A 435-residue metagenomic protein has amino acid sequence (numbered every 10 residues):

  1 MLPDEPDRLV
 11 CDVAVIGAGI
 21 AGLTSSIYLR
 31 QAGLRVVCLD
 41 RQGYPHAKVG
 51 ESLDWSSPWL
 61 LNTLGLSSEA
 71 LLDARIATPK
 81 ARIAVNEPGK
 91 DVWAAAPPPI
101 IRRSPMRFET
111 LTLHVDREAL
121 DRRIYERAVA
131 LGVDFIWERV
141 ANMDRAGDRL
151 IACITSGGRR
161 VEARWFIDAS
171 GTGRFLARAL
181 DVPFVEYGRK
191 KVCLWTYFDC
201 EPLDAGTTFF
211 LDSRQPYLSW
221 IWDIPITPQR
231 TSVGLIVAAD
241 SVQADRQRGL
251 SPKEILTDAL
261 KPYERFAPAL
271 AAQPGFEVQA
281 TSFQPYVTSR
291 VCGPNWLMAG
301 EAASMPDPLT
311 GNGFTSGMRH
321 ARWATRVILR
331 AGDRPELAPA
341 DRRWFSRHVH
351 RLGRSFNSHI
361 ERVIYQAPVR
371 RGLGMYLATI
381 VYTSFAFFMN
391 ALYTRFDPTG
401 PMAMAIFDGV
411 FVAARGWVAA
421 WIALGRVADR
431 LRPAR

Functional and structural regions predicted by a protein language model:
E5-G19: Beta1/beta-strand and adjacent pyrophosphate-binding region of the FAD-binding site in flavoprotein oxidoreductases
G22-L23: N-terminal Rossmann-fold NAD(P) dinucleotide-binding loop
R30-V49: Glycine-rich FAD pyrophosphate-binding loop
K48-D91: N-terminal FAD cofactor-binding segment of flavoenzymes
R102-E126, F175, Q243-L250: Short beta-strand to alpha-helix junction loop
R127-F266: Predominantly flavin-linked oxidoreductase catalytic cores and closely associated redox partners
R160, Q243, Q247-R343, V349-R351: FAD/FMN-dependent oxidoreductases across multiple families
R326-R435: C-terminal helical "tail/cap" subdomain of flavin- and related membrane-associated enzymes
